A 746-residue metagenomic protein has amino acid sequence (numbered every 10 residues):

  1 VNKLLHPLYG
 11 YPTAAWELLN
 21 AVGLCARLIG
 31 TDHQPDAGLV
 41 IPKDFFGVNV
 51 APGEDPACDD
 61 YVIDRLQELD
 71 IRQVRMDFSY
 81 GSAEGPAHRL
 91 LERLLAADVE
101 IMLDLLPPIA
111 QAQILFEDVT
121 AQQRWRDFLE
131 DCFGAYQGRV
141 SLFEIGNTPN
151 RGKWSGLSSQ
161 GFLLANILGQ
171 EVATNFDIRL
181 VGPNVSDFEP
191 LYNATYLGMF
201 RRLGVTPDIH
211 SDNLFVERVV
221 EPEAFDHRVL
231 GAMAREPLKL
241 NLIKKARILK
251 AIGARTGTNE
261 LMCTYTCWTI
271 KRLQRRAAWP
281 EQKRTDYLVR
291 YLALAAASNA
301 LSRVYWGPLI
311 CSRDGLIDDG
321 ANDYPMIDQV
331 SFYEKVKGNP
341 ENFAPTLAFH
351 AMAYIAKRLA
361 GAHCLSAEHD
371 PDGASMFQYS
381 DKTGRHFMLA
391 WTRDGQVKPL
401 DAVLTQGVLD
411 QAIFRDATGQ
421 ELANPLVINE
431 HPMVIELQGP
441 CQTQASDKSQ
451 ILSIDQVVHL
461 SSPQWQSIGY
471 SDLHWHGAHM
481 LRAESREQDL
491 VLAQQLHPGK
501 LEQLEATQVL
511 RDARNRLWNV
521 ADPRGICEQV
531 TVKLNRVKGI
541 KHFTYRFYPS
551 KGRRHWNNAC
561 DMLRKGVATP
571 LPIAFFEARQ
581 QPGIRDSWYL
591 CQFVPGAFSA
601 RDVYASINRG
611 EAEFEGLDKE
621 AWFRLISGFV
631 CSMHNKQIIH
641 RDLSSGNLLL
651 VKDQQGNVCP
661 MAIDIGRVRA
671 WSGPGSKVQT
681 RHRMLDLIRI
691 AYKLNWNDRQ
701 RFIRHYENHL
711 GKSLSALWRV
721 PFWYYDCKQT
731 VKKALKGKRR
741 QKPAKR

Functional and structural regions predicted by a protein language model:
P7, P56, A83, A112-K244 (+2 more regions): Active-site cleft segment of glycoside hydrolase catalytic domains centered on the general acid/base Glu
I41-A83, R89, E100-M102, A135-G138: Catalytic domains of carbohydrate-active enzymes, especially glycoside hydrolases
Y265-M352, S366-G373: Aromatic/acidic polysaccharide-binding cleft in carbohydrate-active enzymes
E368-L409: Carbohydrate-binding surface patches
E421-Q466: C-terminal beta-strand-rich structural cap/linker in extracellular carbohydrate-active enzymes
Y470-A483, Q488-A600, C631, N635-K636 (+1 more regions): Conserved ATP-binding subdomain of kinase catalytic cores across diverse folds
L643, L648-L650: Hydrophobic residue at the +6 position relative to the catalytic HRD Asp in the kinase catalytic loop
V658-K738: C-lobe/activation-segment region of protein kinase-like
